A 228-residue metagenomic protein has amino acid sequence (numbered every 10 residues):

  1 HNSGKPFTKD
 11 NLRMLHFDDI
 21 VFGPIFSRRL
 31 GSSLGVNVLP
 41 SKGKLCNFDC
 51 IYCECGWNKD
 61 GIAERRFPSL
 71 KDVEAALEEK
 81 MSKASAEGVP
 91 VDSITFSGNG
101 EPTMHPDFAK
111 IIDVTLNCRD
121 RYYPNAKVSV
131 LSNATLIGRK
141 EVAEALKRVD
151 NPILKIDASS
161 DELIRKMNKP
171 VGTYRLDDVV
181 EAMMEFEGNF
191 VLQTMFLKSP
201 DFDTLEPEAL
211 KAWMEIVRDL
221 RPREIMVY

Functional and structural regions predicted by a protein language model:
H1-R29, A75, S82-S85, K198-Y228: Auxiliary Fe-S-binding modules of radical SAM enzymes
F26-S27, S41-G43, D120, D157: Short polar/acidic secondary-structure junctions
R29-D72: Canonical Radical SAM [4Fe-4S] cluster-binding loop centered on the CxxxCxxC motif and its immediate flanking residues
S33-G35, S93, I153, V191: Short hydrophobic-acidic sequence motifs that mark active-site Asp/Glu residues
G56-S93, D107-K110: Conserved alpha-helical substructure of the radical SAM core
I94-N99: Short glycine-rich or small-residue beta-strand-to-loop segments that form or flank ligand, phosphate, metal/Fe-S
M104-Y228: Conserved AdoMet/S-adenosylmethionine-binding subsite of the radical SAM
